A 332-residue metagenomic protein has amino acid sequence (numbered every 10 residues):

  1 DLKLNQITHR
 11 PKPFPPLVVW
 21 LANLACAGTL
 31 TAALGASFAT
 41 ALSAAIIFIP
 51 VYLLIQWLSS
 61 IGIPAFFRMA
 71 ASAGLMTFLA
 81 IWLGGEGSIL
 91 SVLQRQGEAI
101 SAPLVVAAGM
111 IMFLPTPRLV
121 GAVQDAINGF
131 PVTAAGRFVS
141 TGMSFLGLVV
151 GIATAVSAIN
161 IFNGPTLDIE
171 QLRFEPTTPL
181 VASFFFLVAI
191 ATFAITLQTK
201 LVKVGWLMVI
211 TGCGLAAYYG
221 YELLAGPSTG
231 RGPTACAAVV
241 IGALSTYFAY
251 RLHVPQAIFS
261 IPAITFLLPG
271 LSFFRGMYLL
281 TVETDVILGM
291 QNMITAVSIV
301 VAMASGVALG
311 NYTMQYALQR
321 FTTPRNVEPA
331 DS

Functional and structural regions predicted by a protein language model:
D1-A22, F138, Q319-S332: Cytosolic regulatory and coupling regions of membrane transport/channel systems
D1-P11, A25-A36, I55-G62, N160-E175 (+3 more regions): Short juxtamembrane and helix-loop transition motifs at transmembrane-helix boundaries in membrane proteins
K12-A122, T196-L197, L201: Core alpha-helical transmembrane segments of integral membrane proteins
L24, A44-S60, P64-A65, M69-T77 (+3 more regions): Conserved mixed alpha/beta catalytic, RNA-binding, or beta-rich assembly cores of soluble enzyme, regulatory
T29-L34, P50-S59, L75, L79-S88 (+8 more regions): Alpha-helical membrane-inserting segments
L30-A39, L83-P103, A153-R173, Y219-R231 (+1 more regions): Helix-coil boundary and interhelical linker segments in multi-pass alpha-helical membrane proteins
V92-Q94, V105-M110, G121-Q124, G129-F145 (+2 more regions): C-terminal transmembrane helix-loop-helix hairpin of multi-pass membrane proteins
G121-A194: Membrane-embedded hairpin module used as a gating/binding unit in multi-pass transport and secretion proteins
